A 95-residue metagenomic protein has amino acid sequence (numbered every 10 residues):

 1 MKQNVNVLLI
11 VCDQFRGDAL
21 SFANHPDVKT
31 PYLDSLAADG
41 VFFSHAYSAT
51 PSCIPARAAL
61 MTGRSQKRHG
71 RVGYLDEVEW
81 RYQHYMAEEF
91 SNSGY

Functional and structural regions predicted by a protein language model:
M1-Y95: Formylglycine-dependent sulfatase
